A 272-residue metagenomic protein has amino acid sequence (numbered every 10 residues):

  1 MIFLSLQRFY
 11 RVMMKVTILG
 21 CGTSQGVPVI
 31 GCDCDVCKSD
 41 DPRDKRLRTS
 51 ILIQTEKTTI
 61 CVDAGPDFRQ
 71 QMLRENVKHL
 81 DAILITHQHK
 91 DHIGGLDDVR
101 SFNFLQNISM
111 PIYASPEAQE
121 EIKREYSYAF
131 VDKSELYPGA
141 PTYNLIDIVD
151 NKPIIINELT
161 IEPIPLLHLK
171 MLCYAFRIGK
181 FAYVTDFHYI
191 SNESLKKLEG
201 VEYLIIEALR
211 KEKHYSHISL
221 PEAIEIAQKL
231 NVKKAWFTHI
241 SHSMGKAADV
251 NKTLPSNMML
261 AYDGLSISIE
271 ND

Functional and structural regions predicted by a protein language model:
L4-V184, E193, V250-N271: Binuclear metal-dependent hydrolase catalytic cores
Y189-N271: Cap/insert and terminal regions of metallo-dependent hydrolase folds
